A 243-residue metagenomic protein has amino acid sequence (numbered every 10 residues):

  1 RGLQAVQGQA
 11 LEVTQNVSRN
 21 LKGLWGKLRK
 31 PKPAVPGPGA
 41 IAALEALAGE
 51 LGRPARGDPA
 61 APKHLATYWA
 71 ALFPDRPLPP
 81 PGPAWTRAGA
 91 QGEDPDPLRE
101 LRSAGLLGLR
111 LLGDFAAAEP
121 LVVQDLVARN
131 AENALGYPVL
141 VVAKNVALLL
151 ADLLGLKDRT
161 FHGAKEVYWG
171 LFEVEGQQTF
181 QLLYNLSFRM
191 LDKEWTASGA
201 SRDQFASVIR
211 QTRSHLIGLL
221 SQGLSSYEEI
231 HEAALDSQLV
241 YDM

Functional and structural regions predicted by a protein language model:
R1-M243: Extended acidic/polar regulatory tracts at the flanks of large eukaryotic scaffold/adaptor proteins
